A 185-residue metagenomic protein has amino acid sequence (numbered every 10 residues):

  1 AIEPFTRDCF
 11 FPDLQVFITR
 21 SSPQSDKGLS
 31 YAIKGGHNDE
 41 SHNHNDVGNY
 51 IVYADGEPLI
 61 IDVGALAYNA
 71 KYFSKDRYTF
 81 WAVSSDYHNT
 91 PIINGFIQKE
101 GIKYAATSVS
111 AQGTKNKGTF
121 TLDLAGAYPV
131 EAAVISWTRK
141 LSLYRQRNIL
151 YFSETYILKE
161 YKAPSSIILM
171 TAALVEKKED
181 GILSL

Functional and structural regions predicted by a protein language model:
A1-L185: Extended polysaccharide-engagement surfaces of secreted carbohydrate-active enzymes
